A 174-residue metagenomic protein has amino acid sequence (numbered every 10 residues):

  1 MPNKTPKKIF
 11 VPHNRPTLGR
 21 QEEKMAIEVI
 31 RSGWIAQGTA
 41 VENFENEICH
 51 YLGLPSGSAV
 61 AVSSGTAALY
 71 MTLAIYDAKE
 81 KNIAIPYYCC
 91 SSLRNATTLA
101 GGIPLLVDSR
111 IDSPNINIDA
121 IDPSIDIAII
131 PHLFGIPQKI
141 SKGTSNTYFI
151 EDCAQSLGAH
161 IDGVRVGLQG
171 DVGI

Functional and structural regions predicted by a protein language model:
M1-I35: N-terminal "arm"/small-domain region of PLP-dependent enzymes with the aminotransferase-like
P12, P86-Y87, L105-R110: Short beta->alpha connector loops at strand-helix junctions that form conserved, small/polar/Pro-enriched
W34-N82, A96-T98, L106: Phosphate-binding glycine-rich loop
A61, I85, I130: A short beta-strand submotif of the Rossmann-like class I SAM-dependent methyltransferase core that lines
Y88-R94: Conserved coil-to-alpha-helix start sites within the AMP-binding
G101: Structured binding elements
R110-I174: Active-site phosphate-binding strand-loop segment of PLP-dependent enzymes
